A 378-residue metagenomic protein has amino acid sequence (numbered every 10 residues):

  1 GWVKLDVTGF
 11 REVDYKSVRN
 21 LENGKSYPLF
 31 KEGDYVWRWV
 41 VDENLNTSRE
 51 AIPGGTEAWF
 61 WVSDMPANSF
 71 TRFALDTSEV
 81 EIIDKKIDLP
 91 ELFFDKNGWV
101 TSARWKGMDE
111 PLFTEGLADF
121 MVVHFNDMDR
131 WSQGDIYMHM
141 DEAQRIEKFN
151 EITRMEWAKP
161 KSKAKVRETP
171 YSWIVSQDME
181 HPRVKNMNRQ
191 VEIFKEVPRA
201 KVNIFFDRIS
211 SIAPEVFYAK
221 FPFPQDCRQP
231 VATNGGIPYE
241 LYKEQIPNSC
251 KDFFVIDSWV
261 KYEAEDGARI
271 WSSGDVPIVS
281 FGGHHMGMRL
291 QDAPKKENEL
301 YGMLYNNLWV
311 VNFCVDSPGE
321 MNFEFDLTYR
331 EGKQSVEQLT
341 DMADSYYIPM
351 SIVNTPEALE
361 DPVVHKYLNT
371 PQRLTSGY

Functional and structural regions predicted by a protein language model:
G1-Y378: Terminal accessory/anchoring regions of large secretory-pathway or extracellular enzymes
